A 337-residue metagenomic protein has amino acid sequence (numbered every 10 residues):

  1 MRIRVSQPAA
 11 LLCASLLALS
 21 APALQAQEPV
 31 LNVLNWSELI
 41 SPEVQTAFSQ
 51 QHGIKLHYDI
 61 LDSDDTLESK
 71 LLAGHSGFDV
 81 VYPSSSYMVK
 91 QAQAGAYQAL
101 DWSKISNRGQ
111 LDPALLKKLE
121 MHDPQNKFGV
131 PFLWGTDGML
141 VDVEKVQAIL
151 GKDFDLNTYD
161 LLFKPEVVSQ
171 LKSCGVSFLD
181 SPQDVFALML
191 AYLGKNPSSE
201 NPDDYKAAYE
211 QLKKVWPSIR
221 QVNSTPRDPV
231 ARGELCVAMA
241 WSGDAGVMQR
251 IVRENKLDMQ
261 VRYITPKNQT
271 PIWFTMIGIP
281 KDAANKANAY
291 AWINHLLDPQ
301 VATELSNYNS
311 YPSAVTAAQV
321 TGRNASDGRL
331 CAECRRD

Functional and structural regions predicted by a protein language model:
A9-S20: Bacterial N-terminal signal peptides
P22-A26: Sec/Tat signal peptide C-region and signal peptidase I cleavage site
Q27-Q91: Early extracytoplasmic/lumenal segment of secretory-pathway proteins
F78-P83, R220, C236-W241: Paired acidic/hydrophobic, glycine-rich loop segments that form the ligand-binding mouth/hinge of periplasmic-binding
Y87-K90, V237-D258: A ligand-binding cleft/hinge motif common to bilobed small-molecule-binding domains
M88, A92-R220, T225-R227, A231: Extracytoplasmic ligand-binding site segments that recognize negatively charged/polar headgroups
Y205-K213, R220, L257-G278: Periplasmic-binding protein-like
T275, P280-D337: Mature extracytoplasmic/periplasmic domains
